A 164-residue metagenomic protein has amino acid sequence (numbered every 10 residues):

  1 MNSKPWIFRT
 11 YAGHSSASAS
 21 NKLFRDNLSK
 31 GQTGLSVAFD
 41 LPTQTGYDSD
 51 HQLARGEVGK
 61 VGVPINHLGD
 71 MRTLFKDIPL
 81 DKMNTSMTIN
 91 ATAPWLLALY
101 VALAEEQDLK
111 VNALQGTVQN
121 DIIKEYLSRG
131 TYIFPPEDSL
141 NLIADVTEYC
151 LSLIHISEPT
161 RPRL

Functional and structural regions predicted by a protein language model:
M1-N141: Long, structured ligand/cofactor-binding scaffold of large enzymes
Y149-L153: Alpha/beta enzyme core
I154-L164: Single conserved hydrophobic/aromatic residue that forms the stacking wall/gate of nucleotide- or nucleobase-binding
